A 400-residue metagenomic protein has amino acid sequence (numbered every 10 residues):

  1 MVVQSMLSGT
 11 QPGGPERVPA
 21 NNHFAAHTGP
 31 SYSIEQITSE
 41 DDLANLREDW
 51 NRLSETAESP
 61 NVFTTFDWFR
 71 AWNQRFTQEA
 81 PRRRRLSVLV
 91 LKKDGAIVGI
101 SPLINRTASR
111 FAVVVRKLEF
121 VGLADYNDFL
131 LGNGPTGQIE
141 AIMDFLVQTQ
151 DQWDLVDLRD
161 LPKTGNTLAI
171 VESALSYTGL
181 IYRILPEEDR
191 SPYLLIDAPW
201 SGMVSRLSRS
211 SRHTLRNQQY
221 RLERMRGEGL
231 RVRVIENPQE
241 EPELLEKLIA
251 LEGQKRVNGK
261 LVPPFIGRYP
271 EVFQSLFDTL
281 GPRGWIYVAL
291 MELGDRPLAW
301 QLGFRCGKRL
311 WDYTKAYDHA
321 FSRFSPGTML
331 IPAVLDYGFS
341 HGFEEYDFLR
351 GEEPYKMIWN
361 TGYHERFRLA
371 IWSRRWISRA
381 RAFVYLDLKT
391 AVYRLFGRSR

Functional and structural regions predicted by a protein language model:
V2-A20, L130-L185, S201-G202, E228 (+5 more regions): Intrinsically disordered, low-complexity, positively biased terminal segments
V2-Y32, Q36-E40, N105, L168-R206 (+3 more regions): Active-site/acyl-donor-binding loops of N-acyltransferases
H27-G29, E119-L123, Q150-D151, E223-G227: Short, flexible turn/loop "capping" segments at secondary-structure junctions
S33-K117, L161-S191, L195-S201, S205-S322: A conserved beta-strand-loop-helix scaffold within acyl/acetyltransferase catalytic domains
F76-T77, D128-G132, I139-F145, D197-V204 (+6 more regions): Noncatalytic linker/hinge segments flanking ATPase motor cores
R84-K93, N105-E188, G307-H364, A370: Acyl-donor binding region in acyl/amide transferases
V204, L261-V262, D318-F321, D336-G338 (+3 more regions): A short, structure-level motif marking secondary-structure boundaries and short turns
